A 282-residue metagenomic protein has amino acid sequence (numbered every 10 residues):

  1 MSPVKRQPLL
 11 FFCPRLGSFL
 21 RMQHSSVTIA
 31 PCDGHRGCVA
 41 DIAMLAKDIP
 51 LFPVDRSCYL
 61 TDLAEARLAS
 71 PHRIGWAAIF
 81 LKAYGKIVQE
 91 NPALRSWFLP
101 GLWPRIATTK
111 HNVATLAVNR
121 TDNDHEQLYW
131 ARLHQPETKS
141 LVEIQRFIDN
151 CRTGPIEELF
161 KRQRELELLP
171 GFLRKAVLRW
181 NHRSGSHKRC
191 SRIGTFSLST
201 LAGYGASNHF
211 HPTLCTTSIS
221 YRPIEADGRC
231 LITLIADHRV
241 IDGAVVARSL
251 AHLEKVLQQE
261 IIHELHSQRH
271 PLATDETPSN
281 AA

Functional and structural regions predicted by a protein language model:
P3-A282: C-terminal catalytic/motor cores of large multi-domain enzyme assemblies
